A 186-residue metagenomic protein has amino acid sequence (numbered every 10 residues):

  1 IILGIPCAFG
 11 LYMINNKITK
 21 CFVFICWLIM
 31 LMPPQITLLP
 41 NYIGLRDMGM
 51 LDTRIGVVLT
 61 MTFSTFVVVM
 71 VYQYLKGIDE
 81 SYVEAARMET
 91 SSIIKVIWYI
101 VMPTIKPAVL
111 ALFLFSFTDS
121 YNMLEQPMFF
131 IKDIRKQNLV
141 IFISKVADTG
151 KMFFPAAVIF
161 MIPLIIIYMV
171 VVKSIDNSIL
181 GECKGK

Functional and structural regions predicted by a protein language model:
I1-K186: A structural signal for multi-pass alpha-helical bundles of membrane permease subunits that mediate small-molecule
